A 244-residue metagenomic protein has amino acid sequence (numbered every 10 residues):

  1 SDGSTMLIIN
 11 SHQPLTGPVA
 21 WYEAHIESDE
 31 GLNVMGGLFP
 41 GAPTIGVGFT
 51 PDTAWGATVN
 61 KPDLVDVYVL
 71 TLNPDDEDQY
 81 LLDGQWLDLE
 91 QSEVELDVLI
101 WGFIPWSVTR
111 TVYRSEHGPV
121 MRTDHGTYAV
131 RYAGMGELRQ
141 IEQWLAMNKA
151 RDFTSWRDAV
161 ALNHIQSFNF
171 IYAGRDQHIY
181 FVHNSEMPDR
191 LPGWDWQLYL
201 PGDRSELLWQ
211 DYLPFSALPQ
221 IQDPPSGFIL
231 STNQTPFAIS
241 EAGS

Functional and structural regions predicted by a protein language model:
S1-S244: Mature extracytoplasmic enzyme cores
